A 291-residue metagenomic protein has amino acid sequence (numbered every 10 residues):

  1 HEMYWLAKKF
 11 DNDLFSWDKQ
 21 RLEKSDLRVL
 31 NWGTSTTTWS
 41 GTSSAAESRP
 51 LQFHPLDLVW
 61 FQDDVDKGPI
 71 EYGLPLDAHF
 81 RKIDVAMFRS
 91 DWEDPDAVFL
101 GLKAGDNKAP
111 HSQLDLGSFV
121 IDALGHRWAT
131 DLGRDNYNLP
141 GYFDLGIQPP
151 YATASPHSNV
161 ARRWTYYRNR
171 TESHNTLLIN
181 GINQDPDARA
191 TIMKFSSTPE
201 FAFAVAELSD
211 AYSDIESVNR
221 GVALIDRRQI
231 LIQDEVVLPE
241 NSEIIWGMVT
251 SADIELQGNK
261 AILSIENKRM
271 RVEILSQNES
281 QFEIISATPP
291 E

Functional and structural regions predicted by a protein language model:
H1-W128, K194-D210, E291: Carbohydrate-active enzyme catalytic cores, enriched for enzymes that act on polyanionic acidic polysaccharides
L6, D135, Y167-N169: Short amphipathic alpha-helical "recognition" segments used for binding
L14, Q20, T36, G41-S44 (+2 more regions): CBM-like, beta-strand-rich accessory domains located in the C-terminal region of large, secreted polysaccharide-active
E23, L30, D91, N136 (+2 more regions): Small/flexible residues
L102, T130-D131, V272-I274: Short capping micro-motif at the N-terminus of alpha-helices
L124, L132, R168: Short glycine-rich loop/turn motifs that provide flexible caps or phosphate-binding loops at active sites
A129-L132, N138-G141: Cytochrome P450 core scaffold surrounding the K-helix E-X-X-R motif and the conserved "meander" helix-loop region
